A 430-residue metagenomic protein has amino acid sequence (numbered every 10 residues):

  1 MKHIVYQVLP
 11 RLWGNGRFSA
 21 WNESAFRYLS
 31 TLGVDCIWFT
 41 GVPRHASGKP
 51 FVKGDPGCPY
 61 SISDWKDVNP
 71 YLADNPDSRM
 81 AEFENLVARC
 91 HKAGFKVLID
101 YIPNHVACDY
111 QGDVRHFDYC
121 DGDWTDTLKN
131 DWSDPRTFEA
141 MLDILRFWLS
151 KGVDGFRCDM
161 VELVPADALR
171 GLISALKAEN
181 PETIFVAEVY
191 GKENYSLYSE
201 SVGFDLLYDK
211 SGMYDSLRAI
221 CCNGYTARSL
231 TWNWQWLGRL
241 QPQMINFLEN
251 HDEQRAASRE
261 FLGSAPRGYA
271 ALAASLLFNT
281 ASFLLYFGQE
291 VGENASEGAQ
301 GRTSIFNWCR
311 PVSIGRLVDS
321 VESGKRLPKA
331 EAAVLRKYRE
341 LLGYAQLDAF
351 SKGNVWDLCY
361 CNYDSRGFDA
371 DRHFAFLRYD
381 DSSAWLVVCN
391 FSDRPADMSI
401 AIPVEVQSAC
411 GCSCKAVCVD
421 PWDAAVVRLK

Functional and structural regions predicted by a protein language model:
K2-C36, G41-K151, L172-N180, N194-S196: Substrate-binding/active-site clefts of carbohydrate-active enzymes
I4-Y6, I37-F39, V97-I99, F156 (+3 more regions): Hydrophobic faces of well-ordered beta-strands that scaffold small-molecule active sites in alpha/beta enzyme cores
V8, L29, F39, W65 (+8 more regions): Conserved, mostly hydrophobic/aromatic
V34, S150-V153, F204, T280: A structural motif
S47, N250, R255-S399: Loop/helix patches that line or flank the sugar-binding groove of alpha-linked glycan CAZymes
D143-R146, D159-M244, F261, A265 (+1 more regions): Active-site-proximal helices and loops of the catalytic beta/alpha 8
R394-G411: Beta-strand-rich binding/interaction modules
K415-K430: C-terminal beta-strand-rich structural cap/linker in extracellular carbohydrate-active enzymes
